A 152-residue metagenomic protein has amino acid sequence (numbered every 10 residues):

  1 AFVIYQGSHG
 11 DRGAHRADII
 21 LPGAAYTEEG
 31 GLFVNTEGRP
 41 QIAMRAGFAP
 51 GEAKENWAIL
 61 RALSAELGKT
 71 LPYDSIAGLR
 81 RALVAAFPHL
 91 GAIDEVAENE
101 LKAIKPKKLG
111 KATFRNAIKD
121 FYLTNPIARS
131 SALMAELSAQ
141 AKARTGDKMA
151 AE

Functional and structural regions predicted by a protein language model:
A1-I93, K148-E152: Non-catalytic alpha/beta scaffold blocks inside enzyme catalytic domains
R80-E152: Long, low-complexity segments enriched in small/aliphatic residues
